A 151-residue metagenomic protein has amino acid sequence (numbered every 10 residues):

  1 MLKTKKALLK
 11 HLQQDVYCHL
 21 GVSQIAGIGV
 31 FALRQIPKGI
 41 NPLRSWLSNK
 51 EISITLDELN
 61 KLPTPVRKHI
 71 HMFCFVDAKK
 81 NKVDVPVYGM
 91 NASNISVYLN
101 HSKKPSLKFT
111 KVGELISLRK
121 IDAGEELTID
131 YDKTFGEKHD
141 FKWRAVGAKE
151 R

Functional and structural regions predicted by a protein language model:
M1-R151: Conserved catalytic SET/PR domain of SAM-dependent protein methyltransferases, capturing the structural core that binds
